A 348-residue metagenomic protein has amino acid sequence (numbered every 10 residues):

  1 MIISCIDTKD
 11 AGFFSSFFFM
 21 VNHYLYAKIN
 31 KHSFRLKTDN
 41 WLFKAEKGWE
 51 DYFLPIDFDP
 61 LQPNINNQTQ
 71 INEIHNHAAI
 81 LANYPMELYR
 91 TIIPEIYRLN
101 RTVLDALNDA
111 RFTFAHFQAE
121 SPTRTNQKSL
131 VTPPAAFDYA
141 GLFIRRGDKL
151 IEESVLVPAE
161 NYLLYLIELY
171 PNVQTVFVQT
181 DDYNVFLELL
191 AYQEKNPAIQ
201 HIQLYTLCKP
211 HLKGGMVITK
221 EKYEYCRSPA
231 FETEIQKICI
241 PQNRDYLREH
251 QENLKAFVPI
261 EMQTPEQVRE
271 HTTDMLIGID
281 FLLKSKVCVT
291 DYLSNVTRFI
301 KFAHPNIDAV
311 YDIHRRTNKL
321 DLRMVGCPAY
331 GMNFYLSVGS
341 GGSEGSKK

Functional and structural regions predicted by a protein language model:
M1-D7, C239, N243-E249, G341-K348: Juxtamembrane luminal stem/stalk of type II transmembrane Golgi/ER carbohydrate-processing enzymes
I2-S4, D39-V173, L336-G339: Secretory-pathway luminal glycosyltransferase catalytic domains
S4, H23, A27, H32-L61 (+4 more regions): PAPS-dependent sulfotransferase catalytic core
T8-F18, K149-E153: A short, glycine/small-residue-rich beta-strand->loop->alpha-helix junction that serves as a flexible
D10, D39-K44, R145-K149, D181-V185 (+2 more regions): Short, solvent-exposed loop/turn segments at secondary-structure junctions
S16-I29, A159-E168: Histidine-anchored nucleotide/phosphate-binding helix
T175-Y311: Donor-binding and catalytic core of enzymes assembling or modifying cell-surface/extracellular glycoconjugates
T272, S294-K348: Nucleotide-sugar donor-binding patch of glycosyltransferase catalytic domains
